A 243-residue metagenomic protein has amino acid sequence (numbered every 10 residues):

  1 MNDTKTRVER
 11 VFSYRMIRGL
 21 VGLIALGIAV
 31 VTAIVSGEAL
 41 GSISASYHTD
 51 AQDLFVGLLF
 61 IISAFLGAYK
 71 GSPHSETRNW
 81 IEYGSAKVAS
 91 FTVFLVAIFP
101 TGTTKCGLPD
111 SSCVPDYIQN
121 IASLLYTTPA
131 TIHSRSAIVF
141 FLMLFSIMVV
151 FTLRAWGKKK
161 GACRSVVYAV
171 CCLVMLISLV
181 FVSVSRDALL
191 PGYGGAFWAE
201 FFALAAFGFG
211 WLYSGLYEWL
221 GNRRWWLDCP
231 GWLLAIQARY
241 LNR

Functional and structural regions predicted by a protein language model:
M1-F12: Short, Lys/Arg-rich, polar N-terminal cytosolic tail immediately upstream of the first transmembrane signal-anchor
L23-L40: Alpha-helical transmembrane segments of multi-pass membrane proteins
A25-G27, F55-L66, V139-M148, A203-S214: Hydrophobic cores of alpha-helical transmembrane segments in multi-pass inner/ER membrane proteins, independent
G37-A39, S72, A155, V182-P191: Juxtamembrane "helix-exit" motif on the non-cytosolic side of transmembrane helices
S42-G57, N79-A89, Y117-M143, A199-E200: Transmembrane alpha-helix entry/boundary detector in multi-pass membrane proteins
S72-Y83, W156-R164: Membrane-interface helix-boundary motifs at transmembrane edges
T92-S165: Membrane-proximal helix-loop-helix units in multi-pass membrane proteins
M175-R243: C-terminal transmembrane-bundle signature of multipass membrane proteins, characterized by strong activation on
